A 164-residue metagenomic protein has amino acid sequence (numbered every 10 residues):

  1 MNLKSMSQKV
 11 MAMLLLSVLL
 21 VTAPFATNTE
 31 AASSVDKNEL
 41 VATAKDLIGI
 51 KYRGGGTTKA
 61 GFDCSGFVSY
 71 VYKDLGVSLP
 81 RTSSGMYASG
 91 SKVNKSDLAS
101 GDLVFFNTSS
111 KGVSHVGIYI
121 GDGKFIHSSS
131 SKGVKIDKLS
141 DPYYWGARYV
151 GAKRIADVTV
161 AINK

Functional and structural regions predicted by a protein language model:
N2-S7, P24-K37, V77, I120-K164: Aromatic- and glycine-rich peptidoglycan recognition patches
Q8-A12: Internal alpha-helical transmembrane segments of multi-pass membrane proteins, especially GPCRs
M13-T22: Bacterial N-terminal signal peptides
N28, D46-S100: Catalytic cysteine-centered active-site loop
A31-A32, V77-G133: ...with weaker cross-activation on analogous glycine-rich loops/strands in unrelated enzymes
K37-I48: Surface-exposed, glycine-biased beta-strand/turn segments
